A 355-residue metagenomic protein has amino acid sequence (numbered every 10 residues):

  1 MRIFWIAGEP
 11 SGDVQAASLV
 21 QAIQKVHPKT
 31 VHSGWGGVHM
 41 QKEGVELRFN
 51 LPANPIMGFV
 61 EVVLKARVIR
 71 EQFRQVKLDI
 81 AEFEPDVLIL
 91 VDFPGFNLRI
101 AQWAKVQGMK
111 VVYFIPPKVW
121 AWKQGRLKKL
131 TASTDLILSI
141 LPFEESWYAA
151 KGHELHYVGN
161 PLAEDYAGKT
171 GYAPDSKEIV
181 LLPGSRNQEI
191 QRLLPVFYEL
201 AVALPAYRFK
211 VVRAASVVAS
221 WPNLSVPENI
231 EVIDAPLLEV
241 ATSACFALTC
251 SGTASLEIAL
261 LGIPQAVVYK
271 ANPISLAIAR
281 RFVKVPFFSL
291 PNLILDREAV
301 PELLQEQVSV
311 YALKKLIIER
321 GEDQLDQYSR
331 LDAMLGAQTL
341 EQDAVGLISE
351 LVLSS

Functional and structural regions predicted by a protein language model:
M1-S355: Nucleotide-activated sugar donor-binding and catalytic core shared by glycosyltransferases and related lipid-linked
